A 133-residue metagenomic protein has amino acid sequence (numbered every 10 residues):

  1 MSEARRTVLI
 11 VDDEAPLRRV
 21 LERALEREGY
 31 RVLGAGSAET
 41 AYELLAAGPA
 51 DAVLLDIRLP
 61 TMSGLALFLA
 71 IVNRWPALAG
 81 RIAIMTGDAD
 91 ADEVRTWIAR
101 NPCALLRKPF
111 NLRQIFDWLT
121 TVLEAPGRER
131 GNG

Functional and structural regions predicted by a protein language model:
M1-L9, A15, N73-L78, N111-G133: Non-catalytic signal-transmission and effector/linker regions of two-component phosphorelay proteins
R18, P60, D90: The feature encodes the CheY-like receiver
R19-R27: Charged docking surfaces used in two-component/phosphorelay signaling
G34, L59-M62: Residue-level signal for the "D+5" position in two-component response regulator receiver
G34-A52: Acidic, metal-coordinating helix/loop segments flanking the phosphotransfer/catalytic sites of two-component signaling
S37, S63-L67: Acidic catalytic/metal-coordinating carboxylates
D56: Active-site residues of response regulator receiver
M85-T86: Hydrophobic/aromatic residues positioned on beta-strands within the core alpha/beta folds
